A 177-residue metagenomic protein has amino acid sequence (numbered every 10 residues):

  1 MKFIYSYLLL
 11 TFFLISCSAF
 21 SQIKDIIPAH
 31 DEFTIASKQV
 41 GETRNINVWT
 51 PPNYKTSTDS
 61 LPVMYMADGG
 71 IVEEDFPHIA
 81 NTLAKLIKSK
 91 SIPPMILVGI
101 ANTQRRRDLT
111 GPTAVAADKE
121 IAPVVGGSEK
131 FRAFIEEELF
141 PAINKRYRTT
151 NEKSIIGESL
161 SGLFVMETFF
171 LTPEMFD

Functional and structural regions predicted by a protein language model:
M1-K24: Bacterial Sec-dependent N-terminal signal peptides
A19-P62: A domain-start/cap signature at the N-terminus of enzymes
P51, M66-G70, I100-T103, E158-S159: Active-site-proximal beta-strand/loop segments in catalytic clefts of secreted hydrolases
K55-S60, M64-T82: Short, surface-exposed "cap/lid" segments of acyl-processing enzymes
D59-V63, P93-I96, T150-E152, E174-D177: Loop/turn elements at helix/coil->beta-strand transitions in domains of secreted/extracellular proteins
E73-R132: Active-site machinery of serine-nucleophile hydrolases
G111-S159: Gly/Ser-rich "nucleophile elbow"/oxyanion-hole loop immediately N-terminal to the catalytic nucleophile in hydrolases
N151-D177: Primarily recognizes the serine-hydrolase "nucleophile elbow" in alpha/beta-hydrolase and SGNH/GDSL folds
